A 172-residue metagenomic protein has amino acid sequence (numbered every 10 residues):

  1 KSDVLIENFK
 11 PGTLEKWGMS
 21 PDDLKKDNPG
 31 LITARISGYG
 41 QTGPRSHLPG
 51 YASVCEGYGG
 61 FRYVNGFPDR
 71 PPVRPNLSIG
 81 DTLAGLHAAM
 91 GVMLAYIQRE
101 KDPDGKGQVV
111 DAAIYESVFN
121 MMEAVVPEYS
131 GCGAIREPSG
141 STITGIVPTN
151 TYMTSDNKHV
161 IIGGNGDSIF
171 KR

Functional and structural regions predicted by a protein language model:
K1-D102: N-terminal helix-loop segment corresponding to the beta1-alpha1 unit of nucleotide/adenylate-binding folds
Y58, R62-R172: Acidic, glycine-rich segments within the central catalytic cores of soluble metabolic enzymes that bind/position
